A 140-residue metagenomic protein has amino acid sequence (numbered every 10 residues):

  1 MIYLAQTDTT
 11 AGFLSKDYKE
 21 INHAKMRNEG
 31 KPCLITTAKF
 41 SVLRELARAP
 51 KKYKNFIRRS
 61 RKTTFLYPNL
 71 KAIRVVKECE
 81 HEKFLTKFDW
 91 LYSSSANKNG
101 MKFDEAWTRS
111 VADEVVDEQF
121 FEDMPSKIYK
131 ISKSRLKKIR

Functional and structural regions predicted by a protein language model:
M1-R140: Active-site-adjacent structural elements in enzyme catalytic cores
